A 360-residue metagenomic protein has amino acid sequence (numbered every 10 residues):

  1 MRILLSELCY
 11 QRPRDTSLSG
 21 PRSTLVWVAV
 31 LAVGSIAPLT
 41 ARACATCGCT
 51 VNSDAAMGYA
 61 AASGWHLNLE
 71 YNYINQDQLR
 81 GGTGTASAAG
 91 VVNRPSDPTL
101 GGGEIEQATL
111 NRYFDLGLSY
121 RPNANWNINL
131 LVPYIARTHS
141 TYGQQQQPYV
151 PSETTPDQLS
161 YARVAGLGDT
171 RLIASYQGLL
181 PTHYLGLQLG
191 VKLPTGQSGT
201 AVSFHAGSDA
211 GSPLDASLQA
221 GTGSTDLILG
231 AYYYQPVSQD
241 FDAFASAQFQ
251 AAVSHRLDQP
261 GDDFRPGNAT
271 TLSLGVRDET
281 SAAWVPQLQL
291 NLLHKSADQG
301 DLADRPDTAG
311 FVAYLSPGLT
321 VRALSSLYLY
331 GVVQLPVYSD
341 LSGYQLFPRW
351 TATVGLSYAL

Functional and structural regions predicted by a protein language model:
L39-N93, T182, P194-G199: Outer-membrane beta-barrel biogenesis signature
D54-A55, L100-E104, T154-Y161, L214-Q219 (+3 more regions): Extracellular loop and loop/strand-boundary signature of outer-membrane beta-barrel proteins
A55-M57, L69-Y71, L116-Y120, L130 (+7 more regions): Residues on the lipid-exposed face of transmembrane beta-strands in outer-membrane beta-barrel proteins
S63, L110-F114, P156, V164-T170 (+4 more regions): Residues that define the transmembrane beta-barrel architecture of outer-membrane proteins
W65, W126-I128, T182-L185, D240-A243 (+2 more regions): Repeated loop/turn-to-beta-strand initiation elements of outer-membrane beta-barrel proteins
L67-Y73, L130-Y134, L187-L193, A245-F249 (+3 more regions): Transmembrane beta-barrel strands of outer-membrane/channel proteins
R80-G82, A86-S96, Q250-L360: Outer membrane beta-barrel transmembrane domains
Y134-D263: Outer-membrane pore/translocation modules
